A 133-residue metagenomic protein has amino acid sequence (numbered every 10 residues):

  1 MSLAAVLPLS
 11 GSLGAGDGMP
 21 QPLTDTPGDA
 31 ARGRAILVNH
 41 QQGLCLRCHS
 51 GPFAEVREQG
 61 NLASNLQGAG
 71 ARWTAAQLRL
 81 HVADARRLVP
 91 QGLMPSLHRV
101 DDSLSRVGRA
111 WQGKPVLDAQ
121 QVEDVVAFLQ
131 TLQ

Functional and structural regions predicted by a protein language model:
M1-M19, Q133: N-terminal export/targeting leaders of redox proteins
L13-H40: Electrostatic cytochrome c docking/interface patches
L23, P27, S50-D84, L93-G108: Gly/Gly-Pro-rich "capping" loops immediately C-terminal to redox-active cysteine motifs in periplasmic/lumenal
A31-L46, V56-G60, K114-A119: Sequence context surrounding c-type heme c attachment/ligation sites in exported
R32-I36, N65, W73, Q77 (+3 more regions): Extracytoplasmic/secreted proteins, especially bacterial periplasmic and envelope-associated proteins
G33, Q41-P52, L78, V125 (+1 more regions): The canonical Cys-X-X-Cys-His
V38, A71, A83-R87, A127-Q133: Sec-exported extracytoplasmic/periplasmic mature domains
R99-Q133: C-terminal capping alpha-helices of c-type cytochrome domains
